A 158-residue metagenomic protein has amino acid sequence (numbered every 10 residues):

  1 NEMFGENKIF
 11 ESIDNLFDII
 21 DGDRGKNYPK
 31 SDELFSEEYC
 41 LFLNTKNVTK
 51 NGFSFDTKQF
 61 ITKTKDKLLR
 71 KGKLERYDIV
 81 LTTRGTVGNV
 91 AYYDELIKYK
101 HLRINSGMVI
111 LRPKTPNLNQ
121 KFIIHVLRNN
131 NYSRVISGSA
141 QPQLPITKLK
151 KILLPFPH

Functional and structural regions predicted by a protein language model:
N1-K26, K151, P155-H158: Non-catalytic DNA-recognition/assembly elements of restriction-modification systems
D14-D32, K46-R76: Sequence-specific dsDNA recognition surfaces
L16, T45-K46, K114, P157: Structured loops at beta-to-helix junctions and adjacent beta-edge loops in soluble globular domains
P29-D32, L96-I97, S139-P142: Short, solvent-exposed loop/turn elements at beta->coil junctions and helix N-caps that rim active or binding pockets
N44, T64-R128, P145: A short beta-sheet element
K58, S106-M108, L149-K151: Short, solvent-exposed beta-strand edge segments and adjacent coil->beta transition regions
V126-L154: Specificity-determining recognition surfaces
